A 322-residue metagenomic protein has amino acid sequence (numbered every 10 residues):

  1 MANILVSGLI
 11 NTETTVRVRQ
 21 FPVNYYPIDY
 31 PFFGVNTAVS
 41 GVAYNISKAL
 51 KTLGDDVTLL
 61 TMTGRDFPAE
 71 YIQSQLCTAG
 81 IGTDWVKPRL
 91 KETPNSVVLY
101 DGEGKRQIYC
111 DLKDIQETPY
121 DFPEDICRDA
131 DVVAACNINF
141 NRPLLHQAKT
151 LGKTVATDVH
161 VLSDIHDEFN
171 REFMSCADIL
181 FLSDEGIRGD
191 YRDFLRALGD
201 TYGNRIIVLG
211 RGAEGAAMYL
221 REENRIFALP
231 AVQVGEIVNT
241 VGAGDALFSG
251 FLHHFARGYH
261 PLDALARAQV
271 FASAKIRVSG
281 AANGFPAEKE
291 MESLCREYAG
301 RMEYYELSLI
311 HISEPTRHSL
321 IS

Functional and structural regions predicted by a protein language model:
M1-L60, F67-Y71, Y305-E306: Glycine-rich phosphate/adenosyl-contacting loop at the front of the ribokinase-like
A2-T12, Q73-P88, Y100-A228, A287-E290 (+3 more regions): Ribokinase/PfkB-type carbohydrate-kinase core domain
D29-A38, P230-G242: Short pre-catalytic strand/loop immediately N-terminal to key active-site residues, enriched for Gly-Thr
A49, Q75, Q147, G250 (+1 more regions): Rossmann-fold NAD(P)-dependent oxidoreductase module
E92-P94: Acidic, polar ligand-binding/catalytic clefts
R205-I206, V232-E306: Conserved post-catalytic alpha-helical subdomain immediately downstream of the catalytic base and nucleotide-binding
I310-S322: Single conserved hydrophobic/aromatic residue that forms the stacking wall/gate of nucleotide- or nucleobase-binding
